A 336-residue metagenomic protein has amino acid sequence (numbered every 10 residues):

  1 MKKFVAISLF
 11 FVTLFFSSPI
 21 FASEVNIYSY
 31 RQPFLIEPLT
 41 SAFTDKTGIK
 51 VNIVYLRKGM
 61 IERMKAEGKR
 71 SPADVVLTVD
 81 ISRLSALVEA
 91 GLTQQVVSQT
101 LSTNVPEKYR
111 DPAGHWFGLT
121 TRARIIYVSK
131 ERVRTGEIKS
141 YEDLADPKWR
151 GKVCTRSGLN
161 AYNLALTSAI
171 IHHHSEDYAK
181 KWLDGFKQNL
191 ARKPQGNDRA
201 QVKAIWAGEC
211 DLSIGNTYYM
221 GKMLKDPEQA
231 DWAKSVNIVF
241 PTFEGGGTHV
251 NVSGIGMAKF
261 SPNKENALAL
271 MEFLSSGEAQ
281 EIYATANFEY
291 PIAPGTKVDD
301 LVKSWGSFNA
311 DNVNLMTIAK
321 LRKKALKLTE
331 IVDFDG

Functional and structural regions predicted by a protein language model:
A22-A86: Early extracytoplasmic/lumenal segment of secretory-pathway proteins
Y28-R31, P112-A113, V128-K130, G136 (+3 more regions): Short beta-strand->loop
S71-V76, Q94-I126, E142, K152-T155: A structural signal for short loop-to-beta-strand junctions that line the ligand-binding cleft of periplasmic/secreted
I125-R132, S168, V250-N263, I282-Y283: A bilobed periplasmic-binding-protein/Venus flytrap-type ligand-binding module shared by bacterial periplasmic
G151-L159, F273-T296: Periplasmic-binding protein-like
A169, H174-P241: Ligand-binding pocket segment of bilobal, Venus flytrap-like solute-binding proteins
A179, E289-G336: An extracytoplasmic/periplasmic, membrane-proximal ligand-sensing/linker region
